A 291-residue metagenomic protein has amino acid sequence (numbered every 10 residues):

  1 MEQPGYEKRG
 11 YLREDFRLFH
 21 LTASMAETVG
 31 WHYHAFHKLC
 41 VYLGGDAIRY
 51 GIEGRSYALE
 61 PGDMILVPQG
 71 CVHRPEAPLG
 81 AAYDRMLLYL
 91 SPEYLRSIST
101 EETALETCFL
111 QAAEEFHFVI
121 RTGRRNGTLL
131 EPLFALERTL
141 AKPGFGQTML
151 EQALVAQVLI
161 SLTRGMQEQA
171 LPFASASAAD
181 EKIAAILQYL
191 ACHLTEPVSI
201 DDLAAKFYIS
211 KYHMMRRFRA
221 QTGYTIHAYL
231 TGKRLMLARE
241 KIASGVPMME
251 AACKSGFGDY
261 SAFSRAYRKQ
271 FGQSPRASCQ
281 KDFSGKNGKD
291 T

Functional and structural regions predicted by a protein language model:
M1-M64, G70-C71, T103-T107, F116-H117 (+2 more regions): Generic protein-terminus/edge-of-domain signal
M1-T22, Q69-A141, R164-Q169: A hydrophobic/aromatic-rich effector-binding and dimerization subdomain of bacterial HTH-type transcriptional regulators
W31, F145-T148, Q169-A176: Hydrophobic/aromatic-rich alpha-helical bundle segments in the mid-to-C-terminal region
A58, T148-E151: Alpha-helix N-cap/helix-initiation sites
G62-D63, M214, A238, F263: Short hydrophobic/aromatic patches on the structural cores and recognition surfaces of FHA
N126-L130, F134, Q152-V155, L171-V198 (+3 more regions): A short, Lys/Arg-enriched amphipathic alpha-helix from helix-turn-helix/homeodomain DNA-binding modules
S161-Q167, Y189-K233, V246, A252-K281: Basic/polar phosphate-binding segments, predominantly the helix-turn-helix DNA-binding elements of transcriptional
